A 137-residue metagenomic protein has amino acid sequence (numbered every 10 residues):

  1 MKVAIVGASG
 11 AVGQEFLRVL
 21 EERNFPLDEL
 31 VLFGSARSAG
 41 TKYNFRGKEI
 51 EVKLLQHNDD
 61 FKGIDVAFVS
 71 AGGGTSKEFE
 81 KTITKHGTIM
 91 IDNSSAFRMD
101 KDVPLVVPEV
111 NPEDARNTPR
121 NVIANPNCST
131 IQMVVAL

Functional and structural regions predicted by a protein language model:
M1-L137: N-terminal Rossmann-like NAD(P) cofactor-binding subdomain of oxidoreductases, focused on the glycine-rich
